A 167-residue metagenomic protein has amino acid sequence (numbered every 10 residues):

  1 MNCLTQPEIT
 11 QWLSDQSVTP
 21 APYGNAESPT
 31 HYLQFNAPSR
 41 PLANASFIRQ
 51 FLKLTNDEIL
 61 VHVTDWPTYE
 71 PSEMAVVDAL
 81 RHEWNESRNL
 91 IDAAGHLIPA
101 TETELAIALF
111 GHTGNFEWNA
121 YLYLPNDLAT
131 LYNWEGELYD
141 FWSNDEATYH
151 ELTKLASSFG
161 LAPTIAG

Functional and structural regions predicted by a protein language model:
M1-G167: Structured alpha/beta or helical-core interaction and ligand-binding surfaces enriched in interleaved
